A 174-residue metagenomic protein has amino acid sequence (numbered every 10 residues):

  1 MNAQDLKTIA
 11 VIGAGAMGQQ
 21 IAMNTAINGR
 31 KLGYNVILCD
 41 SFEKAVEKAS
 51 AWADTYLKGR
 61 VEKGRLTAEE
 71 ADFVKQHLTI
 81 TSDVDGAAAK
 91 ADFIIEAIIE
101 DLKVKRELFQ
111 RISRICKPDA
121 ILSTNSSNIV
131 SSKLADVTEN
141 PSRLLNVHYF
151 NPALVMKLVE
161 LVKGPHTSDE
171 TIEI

Functional and structural regions predicted by a protein language model:
M1-Y56, I115: NAD(P)+-binding Rossmann beta1-loop-alpha1 motif at the extreme N-terminus of oxidoreductases
A16, S41-K48, G59-L122, I129-V130: Rossmann-like NAD(P)-binding element
A22-T25, S50-A51, R106-F109, L134-D136: Short amphipathic alpha-helical segments
K31, E100, P118, N140-P141: Short, well-ordered coil loops that connect the C-terminus of an alpha-helix to the N-terminus of a beta-strand
N35, H77-T79, R143: Conserved beta-strand segments of alpha/beta enzyme cores
A53, K105, L154-L158: N-terminal alpha-helical segment
I121-I174: Rossmann-fold dinucleotide-binding core
